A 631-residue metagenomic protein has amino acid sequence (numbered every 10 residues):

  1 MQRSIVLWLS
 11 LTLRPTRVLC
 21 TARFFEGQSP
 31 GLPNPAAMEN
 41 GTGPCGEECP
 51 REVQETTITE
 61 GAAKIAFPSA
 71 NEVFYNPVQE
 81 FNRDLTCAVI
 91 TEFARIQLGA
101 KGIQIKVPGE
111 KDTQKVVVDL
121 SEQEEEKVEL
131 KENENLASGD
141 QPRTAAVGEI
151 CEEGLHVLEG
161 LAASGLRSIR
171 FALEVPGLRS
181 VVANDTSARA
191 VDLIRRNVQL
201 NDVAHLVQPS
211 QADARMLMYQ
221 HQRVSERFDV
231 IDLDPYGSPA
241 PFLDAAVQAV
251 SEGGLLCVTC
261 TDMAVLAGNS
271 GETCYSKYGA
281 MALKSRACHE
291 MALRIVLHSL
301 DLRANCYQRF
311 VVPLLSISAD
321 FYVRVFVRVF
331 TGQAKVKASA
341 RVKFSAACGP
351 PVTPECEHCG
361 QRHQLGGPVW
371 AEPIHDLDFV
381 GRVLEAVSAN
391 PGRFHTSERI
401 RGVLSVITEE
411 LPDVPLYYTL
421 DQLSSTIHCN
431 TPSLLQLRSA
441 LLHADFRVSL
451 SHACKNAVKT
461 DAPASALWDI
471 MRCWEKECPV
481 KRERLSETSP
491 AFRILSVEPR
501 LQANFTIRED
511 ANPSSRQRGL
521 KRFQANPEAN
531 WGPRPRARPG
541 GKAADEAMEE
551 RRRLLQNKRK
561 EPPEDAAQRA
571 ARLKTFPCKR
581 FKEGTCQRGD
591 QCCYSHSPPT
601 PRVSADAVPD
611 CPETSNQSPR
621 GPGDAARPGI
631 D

Functional and structural regions predicted by a protein language model:
Q2-D631: SAM-dependent transferase fold signal centered on methyltransferase-like domains, encompassing both Class I
